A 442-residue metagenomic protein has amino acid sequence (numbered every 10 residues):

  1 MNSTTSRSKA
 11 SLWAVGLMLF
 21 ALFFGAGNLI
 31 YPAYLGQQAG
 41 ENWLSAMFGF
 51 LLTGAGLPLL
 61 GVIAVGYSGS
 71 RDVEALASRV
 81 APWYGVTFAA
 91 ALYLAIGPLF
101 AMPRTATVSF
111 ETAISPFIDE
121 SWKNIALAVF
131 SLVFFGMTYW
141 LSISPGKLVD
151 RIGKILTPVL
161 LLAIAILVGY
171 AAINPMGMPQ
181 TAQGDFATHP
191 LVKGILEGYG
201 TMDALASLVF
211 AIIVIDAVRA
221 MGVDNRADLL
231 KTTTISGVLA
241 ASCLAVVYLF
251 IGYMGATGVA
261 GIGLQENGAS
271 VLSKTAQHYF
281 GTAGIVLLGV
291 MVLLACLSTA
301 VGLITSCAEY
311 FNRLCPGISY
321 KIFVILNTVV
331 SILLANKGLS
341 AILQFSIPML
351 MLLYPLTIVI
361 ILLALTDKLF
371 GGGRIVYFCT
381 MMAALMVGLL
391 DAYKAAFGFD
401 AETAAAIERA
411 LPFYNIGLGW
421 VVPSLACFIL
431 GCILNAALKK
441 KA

Functional and structural regions predicted by a protein language model:
A14-F24, G169-G177, F186-I251, L287-C296 (+2 more regions): Hydrophobic, membrane-embedded alpha-helices of multi-pass small-molecule transporters
Y34, Y84-D119, C296-R313, G338: Hydrophobic transmembrane alpha-helices that form the core helical bundles of multi-pass secondary transporters
G56, L60, V159-A171, A206 (+3 more regions): Selective recognition of specific alpha-helical transmembrane segments in multi-pass small-molecule
Y67-A75, V133-L156, A220-V223, I332-F345 (+1 more regions): Membrane-water interface regions at transmembrane-helix termini and the short interhelical loops of multi-pass membrane
D72-S78, V247-L297, I304, P348: TM-loop-TM module centered on a large, flexible mid-protein loop between adjacent transmembrane helices in multi-pass
P98, M102, L161-F186, A204-L205 (+4 more regions): Hydrophobic alpha-helical segments and their helix-loop junctions in multi-pass secondary transporters
L141-A171, S346-I358, Y377-L385: Membrane-interface loop-to-helix entry segments
N174, Q183, G373-A442: A generic transmembrane alpha-helix motif of multi-pass inner-membrane proteins
